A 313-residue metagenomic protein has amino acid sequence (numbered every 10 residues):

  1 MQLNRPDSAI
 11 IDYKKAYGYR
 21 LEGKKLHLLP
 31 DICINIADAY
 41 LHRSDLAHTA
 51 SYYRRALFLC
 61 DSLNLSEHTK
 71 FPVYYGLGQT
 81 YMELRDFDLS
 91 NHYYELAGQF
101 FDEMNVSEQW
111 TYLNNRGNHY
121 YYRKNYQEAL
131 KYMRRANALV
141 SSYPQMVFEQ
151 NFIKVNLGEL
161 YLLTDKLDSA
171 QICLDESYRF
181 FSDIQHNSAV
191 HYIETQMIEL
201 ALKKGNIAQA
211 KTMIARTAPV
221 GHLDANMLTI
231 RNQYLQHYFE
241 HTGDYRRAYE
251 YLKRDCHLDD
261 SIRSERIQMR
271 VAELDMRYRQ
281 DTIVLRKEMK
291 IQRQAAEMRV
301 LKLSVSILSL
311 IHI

Functional and structural regions predicted by a protein language model:
M1-Q2, L28-H42, H68-E83, E108-Y122 (+3 more regions): Conserved alpha-helical positions within TPR/SEL1-like repeat arrays
D7, A208-K211, A215-I311: Hydrophobic positions within repeat-based interaction scaffolds
D7-S8, R20, L46-T49, S62 (+5 more regions): Coil residues (strongly favoring Ser/Thr
K15-L21, R54-S62, E95-F101, R134-S142 (+3 more regions): Amphipathic alpha-helical segments of tetratricopeptide repeats
K24, N64-L65, M104-N105, P144-Q145 (+3 more regions): Structural signature of alpha-solenoid helical repeat scaffolds
